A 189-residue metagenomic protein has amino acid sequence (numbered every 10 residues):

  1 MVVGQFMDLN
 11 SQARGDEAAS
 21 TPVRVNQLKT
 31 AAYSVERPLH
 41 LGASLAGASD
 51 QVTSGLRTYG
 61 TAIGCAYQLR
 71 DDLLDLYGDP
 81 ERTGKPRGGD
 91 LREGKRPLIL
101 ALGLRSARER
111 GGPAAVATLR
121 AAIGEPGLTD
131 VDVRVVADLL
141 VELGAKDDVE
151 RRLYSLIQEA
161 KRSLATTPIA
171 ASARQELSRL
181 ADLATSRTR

Functional and structural regions predicted by a protein language model:
M1-R189: All-alpha prenyltransferase/terpene-synthase fold signal
